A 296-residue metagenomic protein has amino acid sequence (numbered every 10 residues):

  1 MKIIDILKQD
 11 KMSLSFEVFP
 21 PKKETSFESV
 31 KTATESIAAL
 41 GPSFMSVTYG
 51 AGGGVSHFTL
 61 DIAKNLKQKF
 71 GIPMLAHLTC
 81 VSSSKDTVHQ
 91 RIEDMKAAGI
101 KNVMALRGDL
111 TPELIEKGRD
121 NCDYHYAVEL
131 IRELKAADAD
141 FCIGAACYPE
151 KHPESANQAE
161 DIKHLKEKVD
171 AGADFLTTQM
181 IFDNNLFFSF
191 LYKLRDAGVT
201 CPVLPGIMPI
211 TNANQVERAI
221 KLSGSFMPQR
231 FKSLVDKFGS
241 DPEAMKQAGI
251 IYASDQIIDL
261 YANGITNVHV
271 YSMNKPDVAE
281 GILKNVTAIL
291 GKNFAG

Functional and structural regions predicted by a protein language model:
M1-F16, K23-E24, I131-E133, T287 (+1 more regions): N-terminal amphipathic alpha-helix/helix-capping segment at the start of soluble metabolic enzymes
M1-I4, F27-S36, G52-I72: Glycine-rich, positively charged N-terminal anion/phosphate-binding segment
S13-S29, M74-D86, G144-E160, K237-I251: Active-site mouth loops of central-metabolism enzymes
E17, M45, M95, K168 (+3 more regions): Conserved, mostly hydrophobic/aromatic
V18-P21, T48-G52, H77-S83, G108-D109 (+4 more regions): Active-site beta-loop-alpha junctions enriched in small/polar residues
P21, G41-I62, L110-C122, D174-F188 (+1 more regions): Glycine-rich, proline-tolerant flexible connector loops at the mouths of alpha/beta enzymes
C80-A97, N121-H125: Glycine-rich anion/phosphate-binding loops
N121-Y148, Y192, G198-I250, D255 (+1 more regions): Active-site pocket-lining/capping segments in soluble small-molecule metabolic enzymes
